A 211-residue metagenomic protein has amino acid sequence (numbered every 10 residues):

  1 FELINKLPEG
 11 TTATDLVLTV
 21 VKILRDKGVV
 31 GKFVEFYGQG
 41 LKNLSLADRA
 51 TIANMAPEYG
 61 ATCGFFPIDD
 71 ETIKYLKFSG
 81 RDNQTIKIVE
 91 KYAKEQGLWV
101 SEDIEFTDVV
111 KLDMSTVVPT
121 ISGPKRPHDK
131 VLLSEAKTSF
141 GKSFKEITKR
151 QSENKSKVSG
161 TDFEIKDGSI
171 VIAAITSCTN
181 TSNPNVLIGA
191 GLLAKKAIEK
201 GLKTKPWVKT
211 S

Functional and structural regions predicted by a protein language model:
F1-S211: Fe-S-dependent hydro-lyases/dehydratases of central metabolism
